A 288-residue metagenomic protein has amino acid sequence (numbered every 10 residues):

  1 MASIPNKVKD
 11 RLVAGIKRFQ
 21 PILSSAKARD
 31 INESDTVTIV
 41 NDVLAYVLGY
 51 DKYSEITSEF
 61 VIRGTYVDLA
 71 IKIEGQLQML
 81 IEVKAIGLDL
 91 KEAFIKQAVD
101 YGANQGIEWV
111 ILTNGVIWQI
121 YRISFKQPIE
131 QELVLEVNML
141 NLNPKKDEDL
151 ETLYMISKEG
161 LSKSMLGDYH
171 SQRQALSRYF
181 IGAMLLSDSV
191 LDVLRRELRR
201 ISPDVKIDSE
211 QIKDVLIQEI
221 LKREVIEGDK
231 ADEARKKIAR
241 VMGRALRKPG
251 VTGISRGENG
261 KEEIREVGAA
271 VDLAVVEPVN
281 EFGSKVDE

Functional and structural regions predicted by a protein language model:
M1-W109, I120-E288: A short, conserved, highly charged catalytic patch centered on acidic carboxylates
L112-T113: Acidic beta-strand-to-loop metal/phosphate-binding motif
